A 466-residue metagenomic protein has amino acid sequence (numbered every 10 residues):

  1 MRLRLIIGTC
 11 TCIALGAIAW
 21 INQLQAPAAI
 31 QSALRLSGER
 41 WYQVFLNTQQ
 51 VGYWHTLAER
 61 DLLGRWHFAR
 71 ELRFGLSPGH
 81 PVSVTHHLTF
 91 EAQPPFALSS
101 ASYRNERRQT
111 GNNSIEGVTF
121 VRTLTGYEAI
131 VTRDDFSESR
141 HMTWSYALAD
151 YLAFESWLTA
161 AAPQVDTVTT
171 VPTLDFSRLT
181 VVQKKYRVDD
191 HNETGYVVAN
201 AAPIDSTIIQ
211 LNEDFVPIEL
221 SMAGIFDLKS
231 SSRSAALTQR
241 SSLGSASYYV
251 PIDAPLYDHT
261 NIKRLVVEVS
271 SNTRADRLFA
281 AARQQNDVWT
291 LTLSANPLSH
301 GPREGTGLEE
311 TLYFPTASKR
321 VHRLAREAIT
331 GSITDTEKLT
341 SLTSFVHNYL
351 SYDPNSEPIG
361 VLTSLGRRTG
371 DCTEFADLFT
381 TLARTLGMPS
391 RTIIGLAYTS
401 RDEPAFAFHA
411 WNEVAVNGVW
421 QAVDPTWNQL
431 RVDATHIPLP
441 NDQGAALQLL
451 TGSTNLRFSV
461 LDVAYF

Functional and structural regions predicted by a protein language model:
M1-C12: N-terminal Sec-pathway targeting helices
L15-T125, S156-S299, L447-F466: Acidic, serine/threonine-rich low-complexity disordered tracts
Y42, G126-T132, N412: Short polybasic amphipathic segments
V131-A147, L342: Acidic/charged, solvent-exposed loop-and-adjacent secondary-structure segments enriched in E/D, K/R, S/T, and G/P
A147-L158: Primarily N-terminal secretory
F154, P297-G370, L378-T380, Q443 (+1 more regions): Secondary-structure boundary elements
T194-V197, D205, I209, D214-V216 (+1 more regions): Hydrophobic/aromatic-rich core segments of domains that either
